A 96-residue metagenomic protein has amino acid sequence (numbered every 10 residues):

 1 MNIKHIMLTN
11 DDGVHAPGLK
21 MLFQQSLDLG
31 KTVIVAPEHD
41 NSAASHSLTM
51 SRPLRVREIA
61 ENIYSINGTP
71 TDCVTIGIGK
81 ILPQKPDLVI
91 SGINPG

Functional and structural regions predicted by a protein language model:
N2, I6, K20-K85: A cross-family phosphate/adenosyl-ligand binding-site feature
L8, S91: Redox-cofactor binding/interface segments in oxidoreductases and associated redox assembly factors
D12, D40, T69-P70, N94-G96: Short glycine-rich anion-binding loops that position phosphate/pyrophosphate groups of nucleotides and phosphorylated
D12-K20: Short acidic, Gly/Ser-rich segments with clustered Asp/Glu that frequently serve as metal-coordination loops in enzyme
L88: Short, Asp-centered acidic motifs that coordinate Mg2+ and/or phosphate in catalytic or ligand-binding sites
